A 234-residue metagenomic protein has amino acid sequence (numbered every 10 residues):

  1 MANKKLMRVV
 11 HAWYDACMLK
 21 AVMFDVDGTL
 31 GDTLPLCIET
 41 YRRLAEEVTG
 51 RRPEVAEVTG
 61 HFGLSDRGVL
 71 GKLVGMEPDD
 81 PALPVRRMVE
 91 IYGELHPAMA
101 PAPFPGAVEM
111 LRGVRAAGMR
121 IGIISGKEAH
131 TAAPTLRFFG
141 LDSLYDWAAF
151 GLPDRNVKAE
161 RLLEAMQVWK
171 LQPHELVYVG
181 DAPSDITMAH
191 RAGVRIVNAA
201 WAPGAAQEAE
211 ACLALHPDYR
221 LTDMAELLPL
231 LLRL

Functional and structural regions predicted by a protein language model:
A2-F24: Non-catalytic pre-domain segments flanking phosphatase-related domains
L19-E109, A117: N-terminal helical cap/lid subdomain that shapes the substrate entry/recognition surface in HAD-like hydrolases
E46-V48, V69-P78, V108, R112-G122 (+2 more regions): Substrate-recognition/cap helix-loop segment adjacent to the acidic, metal-dependent catalytic center of Asp-based
P53-E57, D80, S143-W147, P173-V177: Short acidic capping loops at alpha-helix termini that bridge into adjacent secondary structure
G126, A200-P203, M224: Short secondary-structure boundary segments
G140-A148, A209-P229: Structural recognition of alpha->loop->beta junctions
K158-I186: Conserved Lys-Pro-Asp/Glu-containing loop-to-beta segment of HAD-superfamily phosphomonoesterases, centered on
V177-Y219: Acidic, Mg2+-coordinating phosphoryl-transfer loop and its flanking beta/alpha structural elements, shared across
